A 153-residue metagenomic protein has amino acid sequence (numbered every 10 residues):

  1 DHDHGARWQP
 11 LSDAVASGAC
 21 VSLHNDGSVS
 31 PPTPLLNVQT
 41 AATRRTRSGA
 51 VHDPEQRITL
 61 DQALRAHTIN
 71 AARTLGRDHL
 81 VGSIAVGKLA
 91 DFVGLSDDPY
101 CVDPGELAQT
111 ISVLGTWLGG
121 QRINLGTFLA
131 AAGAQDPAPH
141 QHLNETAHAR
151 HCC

Functional and structural regions predicted by a protein language model:
D1-S22: Phosphate/diphosphate-binding loops
A16-C20, G27-C153: Active-site microenvironment of metallo-dependent hydrolases
